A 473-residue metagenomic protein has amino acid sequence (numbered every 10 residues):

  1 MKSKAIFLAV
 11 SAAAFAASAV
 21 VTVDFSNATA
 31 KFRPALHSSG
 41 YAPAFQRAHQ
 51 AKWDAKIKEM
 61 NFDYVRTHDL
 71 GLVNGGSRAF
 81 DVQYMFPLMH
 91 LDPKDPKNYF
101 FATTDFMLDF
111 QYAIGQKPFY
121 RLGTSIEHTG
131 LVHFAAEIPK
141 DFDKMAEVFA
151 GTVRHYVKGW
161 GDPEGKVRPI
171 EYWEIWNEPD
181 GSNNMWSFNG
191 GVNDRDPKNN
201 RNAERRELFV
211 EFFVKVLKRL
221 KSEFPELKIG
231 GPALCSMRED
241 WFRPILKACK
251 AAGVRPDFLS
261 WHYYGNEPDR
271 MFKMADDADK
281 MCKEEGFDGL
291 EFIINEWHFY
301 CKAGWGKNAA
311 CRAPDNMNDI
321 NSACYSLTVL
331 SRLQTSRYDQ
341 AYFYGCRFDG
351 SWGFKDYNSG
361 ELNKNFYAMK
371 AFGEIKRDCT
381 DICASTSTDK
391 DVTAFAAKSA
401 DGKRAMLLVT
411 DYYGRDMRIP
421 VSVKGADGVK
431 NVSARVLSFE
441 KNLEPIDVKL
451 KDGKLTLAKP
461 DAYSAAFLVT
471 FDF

Functional and structural regions predicted by a protein language model:
M1-L8: Bacterial N-terminal signal peptides that target proteins for export
A16-F62: Mature N-terminal, pre-catalytic/accessory segment of carbohydrate-active enzymes
F45-I57, E239-K250, S322-L330: Short, acidic/polar
M60-N266: Substrate-binding cleft and catalytic face of glycoside hydrolase catalytic domains, especially the flexible beta-alpha
D257-N308, D339: Glycoside hydrolase catalytic-domain groove-lining segments
H298-A394, A400: Aromatic/acidic polysaccharide-binding cleft in carbohydrate-active enzymes
T388-G428, A434-K441, Y463-F467: Carbohydrate-binding surface patches
L450-F473: C-terminal beta-strand-rich structural cap/linker in extracellular carbohydrate-active enzymes
